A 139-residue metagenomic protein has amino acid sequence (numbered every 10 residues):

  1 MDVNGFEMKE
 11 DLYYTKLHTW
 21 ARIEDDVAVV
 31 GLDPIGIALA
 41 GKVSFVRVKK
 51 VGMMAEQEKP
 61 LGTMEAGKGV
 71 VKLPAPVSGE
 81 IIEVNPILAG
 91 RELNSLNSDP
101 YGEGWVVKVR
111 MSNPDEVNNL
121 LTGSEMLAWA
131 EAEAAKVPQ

Functional and structural regions predicted by a protein language model:
M1-Q57, S98, G102-P114, N119 (+2 more regions): Acidic, low-complexity mobile loops and tails
A21-I23, G67, V84: Residue-level recognition of beta-strand microenvironments
D33-I35, P60, A66-G67, S78: Histidine- and/or cysteine-centered catalytic micro-motif in compact active-site loops
K50-M64, E80-E83: Short, well-structured beta-strand-loop connectors
T63-M64, V77, E125-A130: A general structural signal for short secondary-structure boundary/capping elements
G69-E103: Mid-chain, well-packed structural core segment of small domains
